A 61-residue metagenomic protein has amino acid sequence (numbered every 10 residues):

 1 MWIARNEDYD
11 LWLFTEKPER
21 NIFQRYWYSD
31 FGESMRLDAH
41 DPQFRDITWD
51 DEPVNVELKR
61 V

Functional and structural regions predicted by a protein language model:
M1-N6: A short beta-strand micro-motif
D10-R20: Short, surface-exposed terminal/edge motifs of secreted or surface/virion proteins that either
I22-V61: Low-complexity intrinsically disordered segments
